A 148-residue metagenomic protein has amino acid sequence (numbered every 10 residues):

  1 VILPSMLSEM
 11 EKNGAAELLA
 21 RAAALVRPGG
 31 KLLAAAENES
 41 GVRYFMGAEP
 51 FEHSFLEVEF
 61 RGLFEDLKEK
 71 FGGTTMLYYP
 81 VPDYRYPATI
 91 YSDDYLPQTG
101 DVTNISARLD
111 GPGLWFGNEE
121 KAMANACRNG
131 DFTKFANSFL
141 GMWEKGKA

Functional and structural regions predicted by a protein language model:
I2: A conserved beta-strand element that flanks and buttresses the S-adenosyl-L-methionine
E9-R21: A short, conserved alpha-helix within the catalytic core of class I
M10-E11, V26-P28: Helix-to-beta-strand junctions that scaffold the AdoMet/dcAdoMet cofactor pocket in Class I SAM-dependent enzymes
G29-E37: Conserved beta-strand signature within the Rossmann-like core of class I S-adenosyl-L-methionine
E37-S54: Short, glycine-/aromatic-enriched active-site segment of Class I SAM-dependent methyltransferases
E52-Y79: Short alpha-helix
G73-G113: Conserved catalytic loop of SAM-dependent methyltransferase domains
I105-M142: Conserved Class I S-adenosyl-L-methionine
